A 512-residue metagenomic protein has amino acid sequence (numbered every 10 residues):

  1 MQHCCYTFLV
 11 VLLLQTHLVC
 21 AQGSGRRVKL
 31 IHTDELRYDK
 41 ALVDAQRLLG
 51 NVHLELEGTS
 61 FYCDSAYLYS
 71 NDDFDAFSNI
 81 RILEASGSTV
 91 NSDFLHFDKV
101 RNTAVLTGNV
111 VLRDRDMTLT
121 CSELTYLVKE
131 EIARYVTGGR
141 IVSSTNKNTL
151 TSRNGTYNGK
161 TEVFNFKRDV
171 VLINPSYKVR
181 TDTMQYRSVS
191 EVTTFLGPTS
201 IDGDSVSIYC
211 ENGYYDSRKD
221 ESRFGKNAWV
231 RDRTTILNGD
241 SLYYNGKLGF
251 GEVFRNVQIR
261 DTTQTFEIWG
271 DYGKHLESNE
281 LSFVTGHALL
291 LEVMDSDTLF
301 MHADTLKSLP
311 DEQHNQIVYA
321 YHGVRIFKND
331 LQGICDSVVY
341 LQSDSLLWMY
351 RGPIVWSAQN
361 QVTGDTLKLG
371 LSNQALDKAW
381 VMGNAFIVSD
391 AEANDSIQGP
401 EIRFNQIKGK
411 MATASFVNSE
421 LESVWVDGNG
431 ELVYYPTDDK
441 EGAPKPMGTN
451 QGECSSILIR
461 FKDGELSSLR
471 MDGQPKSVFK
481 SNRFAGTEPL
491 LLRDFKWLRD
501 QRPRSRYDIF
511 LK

Functional and structural regions predicted by a protein language model:
M1-V28: Bacterial Sec-dependent N-terminal signal peptides
C20-K512: N-terminal amphipathic/hydrophobic interface segments
